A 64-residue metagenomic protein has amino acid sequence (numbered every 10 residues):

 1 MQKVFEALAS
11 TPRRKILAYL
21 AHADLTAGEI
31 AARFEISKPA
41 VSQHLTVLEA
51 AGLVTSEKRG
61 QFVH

Functional and structural regions predicted by a protein language model:
Q2-S37, Q61-H64: N-terminal helix-turn-helix DNA-binding core of bacterial DNA-binding proteins
R13, Q43-H44: Histidine-centered divalent metal-coordination motifs
A32, Q43, E49-A50: Alpha-helical residues within the helix-turn-helix
E49-G60: Beta-hairpin "wing" of winged helix-turn-helix
